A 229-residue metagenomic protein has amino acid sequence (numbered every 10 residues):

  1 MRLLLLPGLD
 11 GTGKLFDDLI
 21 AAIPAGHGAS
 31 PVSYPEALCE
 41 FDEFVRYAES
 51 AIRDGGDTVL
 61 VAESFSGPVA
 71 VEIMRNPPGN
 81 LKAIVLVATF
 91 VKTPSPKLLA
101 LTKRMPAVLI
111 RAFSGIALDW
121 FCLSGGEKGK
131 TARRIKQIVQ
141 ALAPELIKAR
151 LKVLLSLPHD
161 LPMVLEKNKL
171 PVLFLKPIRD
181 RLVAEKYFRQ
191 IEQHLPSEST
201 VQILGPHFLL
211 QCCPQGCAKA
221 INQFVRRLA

Functional and structural regions predicted by a protein language model:
M1-L38: Conserved HGGG/HGGXW glycine-rich cap/lid loop of the alpha/beta-hydrolase fold
D18, L170, A184-E192: Short alpha-helix in the alpha/beta-hydrolase fold that links the catalytic acid
A62-A70: Gly/Ala-rich beta-loop-alpha elbow adjacent to hydrolase catalytic centers
R75, G79-A112: Flexible "cap/lid" loop of the alpha/beta hydrolase fold
S114-E166: Conserved alpha/beta-hydrolase catalytic His-Asp/Glu region
N168, F174-K176: Short beta-strand/loop motif that positions the catalytic acidic residue of the alpha/beta-hydrolase fold
I178-V183, H207-F208: Acidic catalytic loop of the alpha/beta-hydrolase fold
G205-A218: Catalytic histidine-centered segment of alpha/beta-hydrolase-like enzymes
